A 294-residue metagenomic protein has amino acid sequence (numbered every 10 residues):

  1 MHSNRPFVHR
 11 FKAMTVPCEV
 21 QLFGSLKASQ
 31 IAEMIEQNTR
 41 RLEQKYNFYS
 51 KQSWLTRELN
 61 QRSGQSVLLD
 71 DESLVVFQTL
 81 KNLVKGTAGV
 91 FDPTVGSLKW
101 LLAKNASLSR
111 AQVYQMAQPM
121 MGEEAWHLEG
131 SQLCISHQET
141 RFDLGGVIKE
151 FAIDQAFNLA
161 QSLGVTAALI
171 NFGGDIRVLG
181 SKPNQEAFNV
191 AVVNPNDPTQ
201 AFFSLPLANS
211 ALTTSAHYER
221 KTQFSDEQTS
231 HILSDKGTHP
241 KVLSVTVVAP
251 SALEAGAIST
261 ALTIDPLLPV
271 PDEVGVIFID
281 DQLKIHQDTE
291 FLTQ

Functional and structural regions predicted by a protein language model:
M1-Q294: Mature catalytic core of soluble alpha/beta enzymes
